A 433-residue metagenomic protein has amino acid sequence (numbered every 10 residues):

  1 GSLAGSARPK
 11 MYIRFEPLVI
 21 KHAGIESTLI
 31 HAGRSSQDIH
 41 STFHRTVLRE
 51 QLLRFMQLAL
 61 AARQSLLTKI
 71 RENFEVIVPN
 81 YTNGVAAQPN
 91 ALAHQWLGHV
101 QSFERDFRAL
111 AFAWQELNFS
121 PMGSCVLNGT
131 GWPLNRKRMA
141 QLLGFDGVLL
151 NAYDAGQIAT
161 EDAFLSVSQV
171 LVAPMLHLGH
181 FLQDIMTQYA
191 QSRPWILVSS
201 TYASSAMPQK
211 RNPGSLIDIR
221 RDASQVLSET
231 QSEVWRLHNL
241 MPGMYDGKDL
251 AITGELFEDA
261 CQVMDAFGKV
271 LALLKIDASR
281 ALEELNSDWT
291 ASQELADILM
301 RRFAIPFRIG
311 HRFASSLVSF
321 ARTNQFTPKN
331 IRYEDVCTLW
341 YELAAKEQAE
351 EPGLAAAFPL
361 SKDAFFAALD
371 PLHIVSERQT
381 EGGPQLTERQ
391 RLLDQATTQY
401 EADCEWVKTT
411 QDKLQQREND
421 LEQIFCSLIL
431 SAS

Functional and structural regions predicted by a protein language model:
G1, K69, N73-V76, L110-A113 (+10 more regions): Hydrophobic stripe of amphipathic alpha-helices that form coiled-coil interfaces
G1-G129, L134-R136, A140, A203-S204 (+3 more regions): A helix-coil-helix interface module used to build multimeric assemblies and to scaffold catalytic/cofactor sites
R8, S205-S433: Glycine-rich cofactor/substrate-binding loops
Y12, E16, F164-V167, L178 (+4 more regions): Short runs of predominantly hydrophobic/aromatic residues within well-ordered alpha helices that form helix-helix
I30, Q57, G179, F307-R312: Short, solvent-exposed positions on alpha-helices
H44-R49, Q57, R71, V78 (+2 more regions): Charged, flexible cofactor/metal-binding loops and thiol motifs
